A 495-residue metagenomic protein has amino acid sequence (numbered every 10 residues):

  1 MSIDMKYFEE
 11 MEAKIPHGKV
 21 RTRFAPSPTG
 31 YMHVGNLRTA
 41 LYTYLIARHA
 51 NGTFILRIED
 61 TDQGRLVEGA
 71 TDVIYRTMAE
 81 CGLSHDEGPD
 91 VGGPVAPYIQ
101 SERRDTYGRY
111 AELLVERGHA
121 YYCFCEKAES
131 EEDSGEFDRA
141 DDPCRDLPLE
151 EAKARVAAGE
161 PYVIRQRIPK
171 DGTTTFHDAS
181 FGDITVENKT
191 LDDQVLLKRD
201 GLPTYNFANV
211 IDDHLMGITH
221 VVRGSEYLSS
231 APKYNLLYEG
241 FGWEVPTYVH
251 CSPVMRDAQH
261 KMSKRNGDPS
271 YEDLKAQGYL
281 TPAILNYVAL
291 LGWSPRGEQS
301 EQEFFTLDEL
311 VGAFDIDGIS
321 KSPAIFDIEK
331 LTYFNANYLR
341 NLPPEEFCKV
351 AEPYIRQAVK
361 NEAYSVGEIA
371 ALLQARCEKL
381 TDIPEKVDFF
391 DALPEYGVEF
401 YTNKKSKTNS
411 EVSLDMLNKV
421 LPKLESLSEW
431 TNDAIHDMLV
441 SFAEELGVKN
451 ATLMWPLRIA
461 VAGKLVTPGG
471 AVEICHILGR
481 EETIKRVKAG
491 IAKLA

Functional and structural regions predicted by a protein language model:
M1-Y31, N51-F54, A154, P161 (+7 more regions): Non-catalytic terminal extensions that flank enzyme cores
S2-S134, S230-W243, A283: N-terminal Rossmann-like or analogous alpha/beta NTP/dinucleotide-binding catalytic cores that position adenine
T43, I74, L114, G118 (+8 more regions): Residue-level signal for inorganic ion chemistry
R48-D62, F207-H220, F241-M255, P468-A471 (+2 more regions): Glycine-rich phosphate/pyrophosphate-binding loops and their adjacent beta-strand/loop elements at enzyme active sites
L113-E116, Y121-H250, R256-M262, S270 (+3 more regions): Active-site cores that bind ATP or allylic diphosphates and position pyrophosphate for catalysis
A283, K330, F347, S365-L372 (+3 more regions): Residue-level detector of well-ordered alpha-helical segments, enriched for hydrophobic/aromatic packing positions
P344-L446: Small-residue-rich helix-loop
D433-L494: Charged substrate- and nucleic-acid-binding regions of tRNA-handling and nucleotidyl-transfer enzymes, centered on
